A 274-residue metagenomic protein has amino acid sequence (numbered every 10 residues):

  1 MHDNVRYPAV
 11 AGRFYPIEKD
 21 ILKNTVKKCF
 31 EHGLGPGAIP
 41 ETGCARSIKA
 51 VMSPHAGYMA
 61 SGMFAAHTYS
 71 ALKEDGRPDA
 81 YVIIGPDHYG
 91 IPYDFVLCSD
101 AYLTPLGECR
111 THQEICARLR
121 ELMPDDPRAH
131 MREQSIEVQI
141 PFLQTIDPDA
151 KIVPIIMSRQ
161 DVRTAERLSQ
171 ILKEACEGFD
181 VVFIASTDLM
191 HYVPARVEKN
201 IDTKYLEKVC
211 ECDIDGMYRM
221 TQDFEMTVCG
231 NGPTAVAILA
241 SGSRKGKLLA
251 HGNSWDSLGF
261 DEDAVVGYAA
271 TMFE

Functional and structural regions predicted by a protein language model:
H2-K245, L249-V265, M272-E274: Active-site histidine-anchored catalytic micro-motif
